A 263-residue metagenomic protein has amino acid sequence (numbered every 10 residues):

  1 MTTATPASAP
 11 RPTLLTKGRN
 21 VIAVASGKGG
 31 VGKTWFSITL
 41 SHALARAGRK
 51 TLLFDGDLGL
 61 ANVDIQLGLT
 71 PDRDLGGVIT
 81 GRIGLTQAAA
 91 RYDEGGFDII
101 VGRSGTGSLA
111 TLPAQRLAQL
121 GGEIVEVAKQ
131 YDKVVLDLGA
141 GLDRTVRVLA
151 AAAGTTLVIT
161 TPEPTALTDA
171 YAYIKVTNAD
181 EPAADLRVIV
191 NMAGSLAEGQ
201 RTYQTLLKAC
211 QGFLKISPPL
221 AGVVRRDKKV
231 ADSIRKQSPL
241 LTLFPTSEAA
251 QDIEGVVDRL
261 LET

Functional and structural regions predicted by a protein language model:
M1-V21, E262-T263: Acidic-aromatic/histidine active-site loop/patch
V21-L85, K133-V135: Walker A/P-loop NTP-binding active-site region of P-loop NTPases, recognizing the glycine-rich GxxxxGKT/S
G27, T161-P162, L186-R201, V223-V230: G-domain G4 guanine-recognition motif of GTPases
F54-K129, I234-P239: P-loop/Walker-type NTP enzyme "switch/lid" segment
E126-Q130, D143-T165: Inter-motif core of Ras-like GTPase G domains
L167-P182: Conserved C-terminal guanine-recognition region of P-loop GTPase G domains, centered on the G4
F213-L241, I253: Beta-strand-loop-alpha "switch" segments that mediate conformational coupling across diverse proteins
R235-T263: NTP-binding/hydrolysis catalytic cores, primarily Walker-type P-loop NTPases
